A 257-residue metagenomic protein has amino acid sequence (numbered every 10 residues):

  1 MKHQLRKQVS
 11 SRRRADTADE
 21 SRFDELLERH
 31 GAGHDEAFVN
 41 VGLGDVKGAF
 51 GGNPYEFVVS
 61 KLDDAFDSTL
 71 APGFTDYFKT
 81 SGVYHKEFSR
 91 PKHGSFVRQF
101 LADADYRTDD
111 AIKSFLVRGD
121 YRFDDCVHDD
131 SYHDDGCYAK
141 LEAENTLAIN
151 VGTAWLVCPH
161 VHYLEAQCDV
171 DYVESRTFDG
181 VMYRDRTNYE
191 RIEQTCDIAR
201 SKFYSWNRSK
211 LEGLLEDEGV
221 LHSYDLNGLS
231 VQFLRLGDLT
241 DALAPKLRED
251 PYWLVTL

Functional and structural regions predicted by a protein language model:
M1-L257: N-terminal and secondary-structure boundary signal
